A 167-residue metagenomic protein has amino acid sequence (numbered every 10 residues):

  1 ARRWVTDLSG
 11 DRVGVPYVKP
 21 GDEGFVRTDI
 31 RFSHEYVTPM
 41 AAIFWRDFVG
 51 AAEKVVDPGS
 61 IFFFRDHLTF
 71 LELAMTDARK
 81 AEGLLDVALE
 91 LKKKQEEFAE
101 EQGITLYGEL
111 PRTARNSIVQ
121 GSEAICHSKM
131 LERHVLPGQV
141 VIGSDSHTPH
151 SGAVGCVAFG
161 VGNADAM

Functional and structural regions predicted by a protein language model:
A1-M167: Fe-S-dependent hydro-lyases/dehydratases of central metabolism
